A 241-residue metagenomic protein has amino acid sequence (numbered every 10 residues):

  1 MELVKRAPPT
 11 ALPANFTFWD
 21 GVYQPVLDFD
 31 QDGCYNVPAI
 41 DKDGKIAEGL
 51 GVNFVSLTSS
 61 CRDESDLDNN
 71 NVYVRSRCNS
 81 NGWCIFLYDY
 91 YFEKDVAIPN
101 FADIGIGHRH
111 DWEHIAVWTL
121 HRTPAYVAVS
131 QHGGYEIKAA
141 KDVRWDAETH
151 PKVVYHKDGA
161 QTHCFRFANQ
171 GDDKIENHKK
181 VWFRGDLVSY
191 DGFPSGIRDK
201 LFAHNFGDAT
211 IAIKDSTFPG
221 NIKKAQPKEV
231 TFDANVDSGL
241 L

Functional and structural regions predicted by a protein language model:
E2-E113, Y126-L241: A domain-level signal for the mature, folded cores of soluble proteins
L120-A125: Mature extracellular/secreted ectodomains of secretory-pathway proteins
